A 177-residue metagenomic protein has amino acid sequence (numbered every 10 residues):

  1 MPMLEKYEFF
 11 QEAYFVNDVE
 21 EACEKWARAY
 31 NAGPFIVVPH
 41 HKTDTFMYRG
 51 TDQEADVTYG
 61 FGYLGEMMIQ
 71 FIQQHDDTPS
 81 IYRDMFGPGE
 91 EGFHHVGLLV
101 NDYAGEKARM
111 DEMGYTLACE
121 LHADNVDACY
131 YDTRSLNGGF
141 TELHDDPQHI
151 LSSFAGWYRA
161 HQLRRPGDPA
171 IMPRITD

Functional and structural regions predicted by a protein language model:
M1-F10, Y14-I36, R49-T116, D132-D177: Glyoxalase I/VOC metalloenzyme domain signal
E8, D124-D127: Short acidic/glycine-enriched loop/turn segments that link adjacent beta-strands
H40-H41, D124: Conserved beta-strand edge residues that scaffold enzyme active sites
K42-M47: Short, charge-patterned binding micro-sites
C119-H122: Short beta-strand
